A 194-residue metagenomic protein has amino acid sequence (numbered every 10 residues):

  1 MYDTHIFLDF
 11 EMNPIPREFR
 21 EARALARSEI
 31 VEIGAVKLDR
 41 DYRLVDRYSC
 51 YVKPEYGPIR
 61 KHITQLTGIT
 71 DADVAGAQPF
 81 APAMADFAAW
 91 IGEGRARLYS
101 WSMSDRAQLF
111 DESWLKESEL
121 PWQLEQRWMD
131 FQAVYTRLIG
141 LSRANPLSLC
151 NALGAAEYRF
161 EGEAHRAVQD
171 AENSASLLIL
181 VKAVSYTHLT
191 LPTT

Functional and structural regions predicted by a protein language model:
Y2-W114, C150-A155, R159: Conserved non-catalytic scaffold segment of RNase H-like nuclease domains
L8, M129, Q169: Active-site flanking residues adjacent to catalytic metal/cofactor-binding acidic residues
M12-P14, A133, N173, T193: Short, glycine/acidic-enriched loop or turn micro-motifs at the edges of active sites
L115-E125: A short alpha->loop->secondary-structure connector
M129-R143: Short alpha-helix plus adjacent loop in nuclease-associated cores
R166-L177: Acidic, divalent-metal-coordinating active-site segment for phosphoryl/phosphodiester hydrolysis, typified by short
T187-T193: Conserved small/polar residues in nucleotide/adenosyl-binding loops
